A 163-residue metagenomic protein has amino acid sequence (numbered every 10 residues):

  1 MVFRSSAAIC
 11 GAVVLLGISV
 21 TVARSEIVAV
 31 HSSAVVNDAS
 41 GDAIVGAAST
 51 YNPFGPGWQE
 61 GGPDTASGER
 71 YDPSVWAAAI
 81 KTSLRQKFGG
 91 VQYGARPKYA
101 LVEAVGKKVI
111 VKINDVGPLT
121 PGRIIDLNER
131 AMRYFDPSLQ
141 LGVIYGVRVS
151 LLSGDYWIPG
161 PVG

Functional and structural regions predicted by a protein language model:
M1-C10: Short, low-complexity, charge-dense intrinsically disordered segments
C10-I18: Bacterial N-terminal signal peptides
A23-G163: Secreted/periplasmic proteins
